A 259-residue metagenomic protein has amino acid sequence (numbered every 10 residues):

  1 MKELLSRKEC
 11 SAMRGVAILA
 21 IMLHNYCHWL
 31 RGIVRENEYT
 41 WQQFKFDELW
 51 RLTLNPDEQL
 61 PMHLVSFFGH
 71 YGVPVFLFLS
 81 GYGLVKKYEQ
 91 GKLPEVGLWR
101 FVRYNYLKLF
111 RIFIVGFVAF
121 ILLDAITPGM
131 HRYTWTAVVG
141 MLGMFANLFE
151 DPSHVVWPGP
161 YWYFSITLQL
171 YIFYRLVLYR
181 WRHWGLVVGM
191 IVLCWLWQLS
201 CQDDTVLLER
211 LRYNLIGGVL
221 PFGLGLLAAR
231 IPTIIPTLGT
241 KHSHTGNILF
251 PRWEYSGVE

Functional and structural regions predicted by a protein language model:
M1-W195: Membrane-cytosol interface segments of multi-pass membrane proteins, especially ER/Golgi lipid-handling enzymes
L196-D204, L208-E259: Alpha-helical transmembrane segments and terminal signal-anchor/GPI-anchor hydrophobic tails, characterized by long
